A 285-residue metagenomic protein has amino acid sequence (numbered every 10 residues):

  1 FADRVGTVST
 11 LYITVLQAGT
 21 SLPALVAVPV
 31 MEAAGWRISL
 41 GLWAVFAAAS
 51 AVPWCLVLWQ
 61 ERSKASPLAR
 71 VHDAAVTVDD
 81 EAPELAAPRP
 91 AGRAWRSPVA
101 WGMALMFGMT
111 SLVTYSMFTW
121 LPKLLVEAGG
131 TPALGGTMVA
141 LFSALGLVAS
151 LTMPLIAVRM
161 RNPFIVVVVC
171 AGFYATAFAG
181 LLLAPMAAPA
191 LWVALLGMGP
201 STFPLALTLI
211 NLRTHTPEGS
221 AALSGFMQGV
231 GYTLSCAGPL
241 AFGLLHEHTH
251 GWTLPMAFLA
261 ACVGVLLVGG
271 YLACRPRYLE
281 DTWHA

Functional and structural regions predicted by a protein language model:
F1, T202-H215: Intracellular juxtamembrane helix-capping segments at the cytosolic ends of symmetry-related transmembrane helices
F1-T14: Cytoplasmic helix-loop-helix junction between adjacent transmembrane helices in 12-TM secondary transporters
L11-R62: Helix-loop-helix hairpin linking two adjacent transmembrane segments in secondary transporters
G19-M31, S39, P122, M153 (+1 more regions): Small-residue (Gly/Pro/Ala) motifs that create kinks and tight helix-helix packing interfaces
P98-A140, A144-S150: Extracytoplasmic gate region of multi-pass secondary transporters
A149-N162: Helix-to-loop junctions at the C-terminal end of transmembrane segments in multipass secondary transporters
I165-A179: Structural signature of the two symmetry-related core transmembrane helices
T214-G251: A late C-terminal transmembrane helix in Major Facilitator Superfamily
